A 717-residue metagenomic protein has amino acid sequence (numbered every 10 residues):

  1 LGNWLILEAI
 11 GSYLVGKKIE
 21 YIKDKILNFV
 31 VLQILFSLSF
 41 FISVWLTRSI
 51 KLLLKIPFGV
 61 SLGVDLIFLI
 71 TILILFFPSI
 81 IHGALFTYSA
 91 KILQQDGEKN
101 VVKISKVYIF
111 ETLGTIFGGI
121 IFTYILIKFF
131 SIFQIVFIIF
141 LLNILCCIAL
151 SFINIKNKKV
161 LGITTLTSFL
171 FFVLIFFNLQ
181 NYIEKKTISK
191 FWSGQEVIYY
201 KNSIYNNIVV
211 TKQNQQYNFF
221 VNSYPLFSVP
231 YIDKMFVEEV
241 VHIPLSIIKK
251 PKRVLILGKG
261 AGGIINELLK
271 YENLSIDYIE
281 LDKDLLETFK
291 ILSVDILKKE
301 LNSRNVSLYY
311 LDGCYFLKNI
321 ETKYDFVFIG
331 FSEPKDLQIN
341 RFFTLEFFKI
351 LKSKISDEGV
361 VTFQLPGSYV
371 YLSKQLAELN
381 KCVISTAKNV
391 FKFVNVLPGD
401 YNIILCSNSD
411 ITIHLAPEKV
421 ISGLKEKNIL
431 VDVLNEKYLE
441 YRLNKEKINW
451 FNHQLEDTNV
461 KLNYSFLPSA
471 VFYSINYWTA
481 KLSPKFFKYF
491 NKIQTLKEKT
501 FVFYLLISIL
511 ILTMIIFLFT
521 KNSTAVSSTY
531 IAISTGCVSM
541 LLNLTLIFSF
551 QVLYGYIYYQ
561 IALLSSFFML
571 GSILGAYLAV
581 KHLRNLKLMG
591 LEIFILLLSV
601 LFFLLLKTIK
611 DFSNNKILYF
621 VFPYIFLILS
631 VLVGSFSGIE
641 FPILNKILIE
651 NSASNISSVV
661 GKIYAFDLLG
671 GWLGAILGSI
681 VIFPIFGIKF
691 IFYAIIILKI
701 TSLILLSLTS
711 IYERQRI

Functional and structural regions predicted by a protein language model:
L1-I413, E418-I429, N444-I717: Alpha-helical transmembrane segments of multi-pass membrane proteins
